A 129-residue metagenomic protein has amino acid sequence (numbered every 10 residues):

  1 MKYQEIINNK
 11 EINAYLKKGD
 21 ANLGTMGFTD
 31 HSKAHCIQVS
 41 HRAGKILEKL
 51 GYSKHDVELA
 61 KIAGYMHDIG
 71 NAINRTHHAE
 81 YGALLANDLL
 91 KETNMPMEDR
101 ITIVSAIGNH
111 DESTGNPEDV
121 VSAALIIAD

Functional and structural regions predicted by a protein language model:
M1-A14: Non-catalytic interface/linker regions that flank or bridge core catalytic/transmembrane domains
A14-K18, R42: Auxiliary, metal-adjacent structural segments of Zn-dependent hydrolase domains
Y15-L16, F28, I127-A128: Generic hydrophobic, helix-prone segments enriched in Leu/Val/Ile
D20-T29: Short hinge/gating elements
T25, H35, E48-A128: Divalent metal-dependent catalytic cores for phosphoryl transfer on phosphate-bearing substrates
S32: Switch/coupling sub-region of P-loop NTPases
Q38-I46: N-terminal low-complexity or amphipathic/hydrophobic leaders
